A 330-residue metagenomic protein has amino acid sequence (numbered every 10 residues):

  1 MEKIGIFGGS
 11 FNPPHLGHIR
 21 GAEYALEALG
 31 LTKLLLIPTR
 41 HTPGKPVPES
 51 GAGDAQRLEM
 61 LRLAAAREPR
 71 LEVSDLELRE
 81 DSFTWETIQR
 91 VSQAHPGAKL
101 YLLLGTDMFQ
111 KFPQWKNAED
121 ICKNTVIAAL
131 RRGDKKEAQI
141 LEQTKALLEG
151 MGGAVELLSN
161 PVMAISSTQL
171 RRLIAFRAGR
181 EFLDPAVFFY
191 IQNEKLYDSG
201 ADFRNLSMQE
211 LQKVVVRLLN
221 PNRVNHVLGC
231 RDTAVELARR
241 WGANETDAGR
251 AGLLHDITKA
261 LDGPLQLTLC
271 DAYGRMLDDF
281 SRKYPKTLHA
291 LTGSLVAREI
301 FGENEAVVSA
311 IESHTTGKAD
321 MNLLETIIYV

Functional and structural regions predicted by a protein language model:
M1-S207: Nucleotidyltransferase catalytic core that binds NTPs
H15-H18, G44, H226, H255 (+2 more regions): Histidine-centered active-site/metal-ligand motif
A22, L61, C230, A234 (+1 more regions): Aromatic/hydrophobic pocket-lining residues that form π-stacking "cages" and hydrophobic walls in ligand
T32, H226-V227: N-terminal glycine-rich anion-binding loops that anchor highly charged ligand groups
K213-R217, R240-V330: Divalent metal-dependent catalytic cores for phosphoryl transfer on phosphate-bearing substrates
